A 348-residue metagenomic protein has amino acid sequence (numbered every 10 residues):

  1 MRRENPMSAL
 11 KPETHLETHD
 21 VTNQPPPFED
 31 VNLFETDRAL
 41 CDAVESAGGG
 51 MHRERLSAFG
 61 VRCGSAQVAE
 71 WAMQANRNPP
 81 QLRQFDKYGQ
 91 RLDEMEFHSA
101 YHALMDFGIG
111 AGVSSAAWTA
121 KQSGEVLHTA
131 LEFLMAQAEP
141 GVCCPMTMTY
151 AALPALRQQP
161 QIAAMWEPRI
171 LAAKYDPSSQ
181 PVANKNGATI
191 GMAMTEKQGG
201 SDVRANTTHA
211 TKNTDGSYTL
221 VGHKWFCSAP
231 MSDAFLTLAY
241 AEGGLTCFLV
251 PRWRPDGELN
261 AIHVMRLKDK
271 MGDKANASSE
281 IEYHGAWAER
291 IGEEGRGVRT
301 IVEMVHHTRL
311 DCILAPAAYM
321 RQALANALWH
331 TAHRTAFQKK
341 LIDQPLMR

Functional and structural regions predicted by a protein language model:
R2-K121: Extended, charge-enriched "interface" segments that sit outside catalytic cores
R91-P181, C227-A229: Internal helix-loop-helix
A130-P140, Y150-P154, M192, Y218-V221 (+3 more regions): Glycine- and acidic
I162-T208, K212-G216: Internal maturation/activation junctions in enzymes
S217-A261: A short core secondary-structure module
D256-E258, E280-T308, A325-D343: A glycine-rich, basic-preceded beta-loop-alpha segment at the flavin cofactor/substrate interface of flavin-utilizing
E258-H284: Flexible, small-/acidic-enriched active-site or ligand-binding loops
